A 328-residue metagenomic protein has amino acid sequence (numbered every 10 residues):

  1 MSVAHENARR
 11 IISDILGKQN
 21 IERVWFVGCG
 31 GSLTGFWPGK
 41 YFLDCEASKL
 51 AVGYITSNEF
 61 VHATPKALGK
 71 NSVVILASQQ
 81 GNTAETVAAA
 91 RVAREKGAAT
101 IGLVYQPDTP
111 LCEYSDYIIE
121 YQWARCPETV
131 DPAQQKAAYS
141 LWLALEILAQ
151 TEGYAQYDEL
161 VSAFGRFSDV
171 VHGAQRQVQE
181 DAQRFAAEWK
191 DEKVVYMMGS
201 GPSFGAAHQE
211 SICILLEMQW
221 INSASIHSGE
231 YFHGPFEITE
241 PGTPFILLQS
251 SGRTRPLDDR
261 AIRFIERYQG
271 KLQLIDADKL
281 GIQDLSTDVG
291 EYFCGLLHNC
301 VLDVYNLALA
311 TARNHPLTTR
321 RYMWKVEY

Functional and structural regions predicted by a protein language model:
M1-R23, E128, L141, L145-I226 (+1 more regions): Active-site phosphate/pyrophosphate-binding segments
I11, E59-T64, D181-R184, E230-P235: Short acidic active-site motifs
I15-L16, H62-G69, G234-E240: Short amphipathic alpha-helix with an adjacent loop that forms part of the alpha/beta core around
N20-G153, Y157, L248-I275: Glycine-rich phosphate-binding loops that contact phosphosugars or nucleotide phosphates
P107, G201-P202, G229, G252 (+1 more regions): Glycine-rich beta-alpha junction loops
S115-E159, D278, Q283-Y328: Non-catalytic alpha/beta scaffold blocks inside enzyme catalytic domains
A163, F167, Q273-A277, G295: Aromatic-enriched
G205-L274: Internal helical hairpin/lid segments
